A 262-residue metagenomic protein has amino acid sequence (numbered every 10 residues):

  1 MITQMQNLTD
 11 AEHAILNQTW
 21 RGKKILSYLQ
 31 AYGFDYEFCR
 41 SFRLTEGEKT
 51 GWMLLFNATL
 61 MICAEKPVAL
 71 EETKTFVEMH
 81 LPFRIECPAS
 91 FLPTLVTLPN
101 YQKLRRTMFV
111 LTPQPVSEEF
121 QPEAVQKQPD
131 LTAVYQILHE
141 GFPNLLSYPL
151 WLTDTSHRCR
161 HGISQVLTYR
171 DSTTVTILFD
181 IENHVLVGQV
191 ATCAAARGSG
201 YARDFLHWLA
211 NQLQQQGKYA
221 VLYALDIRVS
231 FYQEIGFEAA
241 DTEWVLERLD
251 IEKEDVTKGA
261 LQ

Functional and structural regions predicted by a protein language model:
M1-S27, R106-L150, V256-Q262: Short amphipathic alpha-helix that is part of the acyltransferase structural core
Q18-P82, D171-Q189, C193-A194: Conserved donor-binding loop and adjoining core beta-sheet/short helix segment in diverse acyl/aminoacyl transferases
F56-P122, E243-R248: Acyl-donor-binding surface of acyltransferase catalytic domains
V68-F76, Q189-T192, G198-Q215, E234: Conserved acetyl-CoA-binding loop-helix of GNAT-fold acetyltransferases
M79-A89, L213-L225: Conserved GNAT acetyl-CoA-binding A-motif
L95-L98, F231-Q233, F237: Conserved active-site tyrosine of GNAT-family acetyltransferases
T112-V116, I227, E234-Q262: Terminal substrate-recognition subdomain of acyl/acetyltransferases
T132-L186, A191: A mid-sequence, solvent-exposed acidic-amphipathic segment
